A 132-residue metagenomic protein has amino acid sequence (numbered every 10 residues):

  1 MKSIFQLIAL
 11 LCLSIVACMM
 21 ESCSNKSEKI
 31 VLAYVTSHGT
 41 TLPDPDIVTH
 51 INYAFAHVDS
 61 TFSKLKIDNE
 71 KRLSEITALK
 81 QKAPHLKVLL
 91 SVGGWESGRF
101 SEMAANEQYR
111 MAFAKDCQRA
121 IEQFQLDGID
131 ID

Functional and structural regions predicted by a protein language model:
M1-S27: Bacterial Sec-dependent N-terminal signal peptides
L10, Y53, I131: Short beta-strand and adjacent tight-turn residues that come in two discontinuous sequence segments and form the edges
N25-I121: Glycan-recognition patch characteristic of GH18 chitinases/ENGases and related GlcNAc/peptidoglycan-binding proteins
D116-D132: Active-site groove signature of glycoside hydrolases
